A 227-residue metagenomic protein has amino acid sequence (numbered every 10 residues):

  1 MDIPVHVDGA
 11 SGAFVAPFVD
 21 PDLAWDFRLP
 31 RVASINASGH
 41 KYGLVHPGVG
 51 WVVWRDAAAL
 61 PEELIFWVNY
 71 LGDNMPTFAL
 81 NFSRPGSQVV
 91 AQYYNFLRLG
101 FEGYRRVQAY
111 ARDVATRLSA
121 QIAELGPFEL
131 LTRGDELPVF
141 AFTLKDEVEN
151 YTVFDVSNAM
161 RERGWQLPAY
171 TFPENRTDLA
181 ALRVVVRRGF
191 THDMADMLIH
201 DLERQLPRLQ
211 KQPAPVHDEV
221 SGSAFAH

Functional and structural regions predicted by a protein language model:
M1-V19: Catalytic PLP-binding core of fold-type I/II PLP enzymes
H6, F18-P138, T143-E147: Active-site C-terminal subdomain of aminotransferase-like
G9-A13, K41, P173, R188: Active-site-proximal loop/turn and secondary-structure-junction residues that shape catalytic pockets, frequently
F82-P85, P173-D178: Short glycine/proline-enriched loop/turn "hinge" motifs that connect secondary-structure elements and lie
R117, Q121-L125, D155-W165, D201-Q212: Generic non-transmembrane alpha-helical segments
P127-E129, Q166-T171: A short linear hydrophobic-aromatic micro-motif
E147-V156, H192-M197: Short, conserved charged micro-motifs
R176-H227: PLP-dependent enzyme catalytic core of the Aspartate aminotransferase-like
